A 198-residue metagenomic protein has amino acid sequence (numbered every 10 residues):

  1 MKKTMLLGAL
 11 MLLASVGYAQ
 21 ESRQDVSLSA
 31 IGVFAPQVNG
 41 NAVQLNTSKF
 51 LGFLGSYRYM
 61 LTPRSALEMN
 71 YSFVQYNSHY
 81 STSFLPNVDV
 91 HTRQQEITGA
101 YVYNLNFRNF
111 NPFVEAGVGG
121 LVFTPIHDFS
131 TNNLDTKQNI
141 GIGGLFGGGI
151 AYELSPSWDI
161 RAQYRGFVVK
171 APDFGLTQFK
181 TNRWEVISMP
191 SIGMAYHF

Functional and structural regions predicted by a protein language model:
M1-R23: Cleavable N-terminal export/targeting peptides
Q20-F34, S191: Transmembrane beta-strand segments of Gram-negative outer membrane beta-barrel proteins
E21, S56-S130, Y152-L154, E185-F198: Gram-negative (and chloroplast) outer-membrane scaffold detector with strong preference for beta-barrel transmembrane
S22, L51, Q95, I142-G144 (+2 more regions): Exposed loop/turn and edge beta-strand positions of beta-sandwich/beta-sheet ligand-binding modules
S29-P63: N-terminal targeting signals for Sec/Tat export/insertion, comprising classic cleavable signal peptides
V38-Q44, H79-P86, T124-N133, P172-F179: Outer-membrane beta-barrel translocator domains and adjoining extracellular loop/strand segments of Gram-negative
V43-K49, P86-Q94, N133-I140, F179-V186: Replace "Gram-negative outer membrane beta-barrel proteins" with "bacterial and organellar outer membrane beta-barrel
F123-F167: A charged, solvent-exposed segment within the mature domains of Sec-exported extracytoplasmic proteins
